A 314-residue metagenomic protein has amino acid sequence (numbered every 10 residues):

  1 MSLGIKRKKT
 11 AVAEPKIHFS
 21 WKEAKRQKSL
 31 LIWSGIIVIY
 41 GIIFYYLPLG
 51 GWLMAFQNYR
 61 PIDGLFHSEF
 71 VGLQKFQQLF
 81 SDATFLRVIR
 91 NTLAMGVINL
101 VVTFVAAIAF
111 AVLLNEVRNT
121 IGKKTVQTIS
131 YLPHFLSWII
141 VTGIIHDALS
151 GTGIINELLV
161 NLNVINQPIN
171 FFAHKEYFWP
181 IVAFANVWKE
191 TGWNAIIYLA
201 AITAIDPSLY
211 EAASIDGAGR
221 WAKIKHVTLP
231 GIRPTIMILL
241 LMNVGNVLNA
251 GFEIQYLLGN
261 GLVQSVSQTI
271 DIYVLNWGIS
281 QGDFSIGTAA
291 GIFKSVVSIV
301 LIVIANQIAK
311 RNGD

Functional and structural regions predicted by a protein language model:
M1-A24: Short, Lys/Arg-rich, polar N-terminal cytosolic tail immediately upstream of the first transmembrane signal-anchor
K22-D314: A structural signal for multi-pass alpha-helical bundles of membrane permease subunits that mediate small-molecule
